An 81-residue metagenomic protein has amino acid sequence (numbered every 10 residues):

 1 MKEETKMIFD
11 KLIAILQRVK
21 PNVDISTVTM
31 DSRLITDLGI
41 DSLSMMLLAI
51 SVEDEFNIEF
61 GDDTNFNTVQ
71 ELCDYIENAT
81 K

Functional and structural regions predicted by a protein language model:
K2-T36, E55-K81: Phosphopantetheine-dependent thiolation modules in NRPS/PKS and related acyl-activating systems
S44: Two-component histidine kinase catalytic core, primarily the HATPase_c
L47: Conserved alpha-helix in the HATPase_c
